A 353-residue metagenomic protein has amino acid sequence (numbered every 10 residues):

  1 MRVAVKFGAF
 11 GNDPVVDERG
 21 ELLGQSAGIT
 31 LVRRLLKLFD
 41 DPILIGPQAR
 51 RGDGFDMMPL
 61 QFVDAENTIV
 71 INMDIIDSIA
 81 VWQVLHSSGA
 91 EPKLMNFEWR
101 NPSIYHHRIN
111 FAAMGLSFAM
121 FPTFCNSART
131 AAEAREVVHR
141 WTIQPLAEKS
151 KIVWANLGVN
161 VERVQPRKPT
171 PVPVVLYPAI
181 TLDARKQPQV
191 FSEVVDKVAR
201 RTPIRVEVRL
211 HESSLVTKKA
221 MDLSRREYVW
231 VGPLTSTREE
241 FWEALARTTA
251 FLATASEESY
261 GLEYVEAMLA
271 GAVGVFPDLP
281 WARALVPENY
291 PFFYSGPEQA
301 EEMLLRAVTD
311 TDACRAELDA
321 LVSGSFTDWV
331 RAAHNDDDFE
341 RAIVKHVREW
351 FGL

Functional and structural regions predicted by a protein language model:
S26, T309-L353: A charged, aromatic-enriched C-terminal amphipathic alpha-helix characteristic of glycosyltransferases across folds
G46-A119: Extended catalytic core of nucleotide-activated donor transferases of GT-like folds
F111-M114, A119-S150: A short, active-site helix/loop in glycosyltransferases that binds the activated sugar's phosphate group
R129-T130, A147-Q165: Short beta-strand->alpha-helix junction loop in the catalytic core of nucleotide-activated group-transfer enzymes
R167-K186, S192-A199, E207: Conserved donor-binding/catalytic core segment of Leloir-type glycosyltransferases
T217-R238: Nucleotide-activated donor-binding/catalytic signature segment of Leloir-type glycosyltransferases, i.e., the conserved
S256: Aromatic "clamp/platform" in nucleotide-sugar-dependent glycosyltransferases that forms part of the donor/acceptor
E288-D312: Conserved acidic donor-binding segment of nucleotide-sugar-dependent glycosyltransferases
